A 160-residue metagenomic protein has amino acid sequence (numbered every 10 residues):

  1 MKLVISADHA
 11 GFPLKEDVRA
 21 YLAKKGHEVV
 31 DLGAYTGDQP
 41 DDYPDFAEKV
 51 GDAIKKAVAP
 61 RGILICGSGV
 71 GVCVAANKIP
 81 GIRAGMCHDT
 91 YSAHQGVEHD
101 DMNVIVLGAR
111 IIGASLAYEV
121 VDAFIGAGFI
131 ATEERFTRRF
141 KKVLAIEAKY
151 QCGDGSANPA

Functional and structural regions predicted by a protein language model:
V4-S6, A10-P13, T90-A160: C-terminal binding/interaction regions
P13-K24, V120: Short, solvent-exposed amphipathic alpha-helices that sit in or adjacent to ligand/effector-binding or catalytic
K15, Y43, A47, A117-Y118: A general structural signal for well-ordered alpha-helical segments in protein cores
K25, I79-P80, D100: Short, structured coil segments at secondary-structure junctions
E28-Q39: A short beta-strand-loop structural module common to alpha/beta enzyme folds
Y35-G37, G67-V70, T90-S92, R110-I111: Acidic, glycine-rich active-site loops and adjacent beta-strand->loop/helix elements that engage anionic groups
F46-C87: Helix-adjacent hinge/juxtasegments
